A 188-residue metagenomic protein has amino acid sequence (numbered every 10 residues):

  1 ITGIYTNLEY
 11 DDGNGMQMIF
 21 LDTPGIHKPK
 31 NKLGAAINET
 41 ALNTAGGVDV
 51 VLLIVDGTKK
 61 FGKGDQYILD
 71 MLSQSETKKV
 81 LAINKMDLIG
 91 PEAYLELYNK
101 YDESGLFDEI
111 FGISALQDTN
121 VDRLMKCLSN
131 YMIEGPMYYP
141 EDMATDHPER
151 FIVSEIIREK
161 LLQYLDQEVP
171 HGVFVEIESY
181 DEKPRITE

Functional and structural regions predicted by a protein language model:
I1-T2, P29: Conserved substrate/cofactor phosphate-moiety recognition/catalytic segment in nucleotide-dependent phosphotransferases
Y5, E9-L21, A35-F111, Y164 (+1 more regions): Conserved C-terminal guanine-recognition region of P-loop GTPase G domains, centered on the G4
I26-G34: Flexible beta-alpha connector loops of hexameric P-loop NTPases
T77-V80, M86-F151: Canonical P-loop GTPase G-domain recognition
D142-E188: Long, well-ordered amphipathic alpha-helical subdomains in the mid-to-C-terminal portions of large enzyme subunits
